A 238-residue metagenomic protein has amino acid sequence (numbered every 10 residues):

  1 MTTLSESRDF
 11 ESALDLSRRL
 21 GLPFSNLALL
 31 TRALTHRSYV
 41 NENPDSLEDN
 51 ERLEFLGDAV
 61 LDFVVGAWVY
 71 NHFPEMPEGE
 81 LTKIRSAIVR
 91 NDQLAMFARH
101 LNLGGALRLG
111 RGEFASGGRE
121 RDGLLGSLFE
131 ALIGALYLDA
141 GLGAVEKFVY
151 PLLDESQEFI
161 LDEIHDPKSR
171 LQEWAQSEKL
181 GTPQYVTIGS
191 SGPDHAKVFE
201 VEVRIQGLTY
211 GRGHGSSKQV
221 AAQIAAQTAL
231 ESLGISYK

Functional and structural regions predicted by a protein language model:
M1-K238: Double-stranded RNA-binding/processing signature
